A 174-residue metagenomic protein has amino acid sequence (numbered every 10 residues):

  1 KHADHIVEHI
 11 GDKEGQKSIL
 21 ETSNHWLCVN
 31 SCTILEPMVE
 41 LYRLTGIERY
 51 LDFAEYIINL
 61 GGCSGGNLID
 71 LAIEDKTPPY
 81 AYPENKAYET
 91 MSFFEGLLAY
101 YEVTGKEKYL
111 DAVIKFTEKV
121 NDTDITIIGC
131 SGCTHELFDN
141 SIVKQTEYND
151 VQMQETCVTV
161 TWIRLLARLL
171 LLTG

Functional and structural regions predicted by a protein language model:
K1-G174: Glycan-recognition and catalytic cores of secretory/periplasmic carbohydrate-active enzymes
